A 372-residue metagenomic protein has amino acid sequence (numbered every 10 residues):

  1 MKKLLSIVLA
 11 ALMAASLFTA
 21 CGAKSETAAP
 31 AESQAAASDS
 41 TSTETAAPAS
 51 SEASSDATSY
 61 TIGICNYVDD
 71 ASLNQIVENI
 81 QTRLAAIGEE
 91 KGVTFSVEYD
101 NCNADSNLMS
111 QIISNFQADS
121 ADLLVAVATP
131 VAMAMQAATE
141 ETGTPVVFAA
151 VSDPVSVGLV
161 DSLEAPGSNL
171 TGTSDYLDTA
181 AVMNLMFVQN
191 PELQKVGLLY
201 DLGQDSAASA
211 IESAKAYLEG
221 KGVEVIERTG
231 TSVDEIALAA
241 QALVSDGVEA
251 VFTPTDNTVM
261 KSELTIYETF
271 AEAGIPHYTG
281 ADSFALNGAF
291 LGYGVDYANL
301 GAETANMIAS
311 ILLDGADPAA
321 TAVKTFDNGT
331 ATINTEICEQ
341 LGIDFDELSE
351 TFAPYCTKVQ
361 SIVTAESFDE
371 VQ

Functional and structural regions predicted by a protein language model:
K2-K24: Sec-dependent N-terminal signal peptides of Gram-positive bacterial secreted proteins and lipoproteins
F18-T43: Bacterial lipoprotein signal-peptidase II cleavage site
D56, D153-K195, V295-A316: Hydrophobic alpha-helical segments within soluble ligand-binding/sensing domains
D56-I87, E98-N107, G203-A207, D256-K261: Extracytoplasmic "Venus flytrap"
I62, I80, T171-K221, D317 (+1 more regions): An alpha-beta-alpha
A86-M109, N169-L170, Y217-V233: Short beta-strand elements in bilobed, periplasmic/extracellular small-molecule ligand-binding domains
E98-D161, D256-A271, I275-G280: Beta-alpha junction/loop-to-helix N-cap segments that form part of ligand/metal-binding clefts
S310-Q372: Hinge/cleft segment of the Venus flytrap/periplasmic-binding protein
